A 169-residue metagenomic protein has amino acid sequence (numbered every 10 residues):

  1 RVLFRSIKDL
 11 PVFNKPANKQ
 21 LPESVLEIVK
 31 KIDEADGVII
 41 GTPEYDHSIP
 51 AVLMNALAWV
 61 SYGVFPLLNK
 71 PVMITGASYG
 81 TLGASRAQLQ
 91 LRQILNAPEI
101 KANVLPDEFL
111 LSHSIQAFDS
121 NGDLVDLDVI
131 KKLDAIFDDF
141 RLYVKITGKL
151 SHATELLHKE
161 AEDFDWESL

Functional and structural regions predicted by a protein language model:
V2-L3: Short, small-residue-biased leader/transition segments that mark boundaries at the very start of proteins
A35-D36: An anion/phosphate-binding loop that grips the pyrophosphate of nucleotide cofactors and donors
E44-D46, Y79-G80: Short glycine-rich anion-binding loops that position phosphate/pyrophosphate groups of nucleotides and phosphorylated
S48-L53: Glycine/threonine-rich flexible loop motifs
N69-H113, L127-D128: Short, glycine-/small-residue-rich phosphate/pyrophosphate-handling segment
N103-L169: Glycine-rich phosphate/pyrophosphate-binding loop and the adjoining helix
